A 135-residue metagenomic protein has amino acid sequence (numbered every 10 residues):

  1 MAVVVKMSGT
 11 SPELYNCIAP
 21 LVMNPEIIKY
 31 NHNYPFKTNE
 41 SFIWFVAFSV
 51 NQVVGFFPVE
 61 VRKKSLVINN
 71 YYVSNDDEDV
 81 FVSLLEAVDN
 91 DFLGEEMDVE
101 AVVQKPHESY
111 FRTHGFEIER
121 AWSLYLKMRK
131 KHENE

Functional and structural regions predicted by a protein language model:
M1-N31: Short amphipathic alpha-helix that is part of the acyltransferase structural core
M23-W44, F48: Active-site rim helix/loop that mediates acceptor-substrate recognition in acyltransferases
V46, N51-E60, V67: Conserved beta-strand in the GNAT
E60-D76: Conserved acetyl-CoA binding element of GNAT-fold acetyltransferases
D76-D91: Conserved acetyl-CoA-binding loop-helix of GNAT-fold acetyltransferases
F92-Q104: Conserved GNAT acetyl-CoA-binding A-motif
K105-S123: Conserved active-site alpha-helix within GNAT-family acetyltransferase domains
